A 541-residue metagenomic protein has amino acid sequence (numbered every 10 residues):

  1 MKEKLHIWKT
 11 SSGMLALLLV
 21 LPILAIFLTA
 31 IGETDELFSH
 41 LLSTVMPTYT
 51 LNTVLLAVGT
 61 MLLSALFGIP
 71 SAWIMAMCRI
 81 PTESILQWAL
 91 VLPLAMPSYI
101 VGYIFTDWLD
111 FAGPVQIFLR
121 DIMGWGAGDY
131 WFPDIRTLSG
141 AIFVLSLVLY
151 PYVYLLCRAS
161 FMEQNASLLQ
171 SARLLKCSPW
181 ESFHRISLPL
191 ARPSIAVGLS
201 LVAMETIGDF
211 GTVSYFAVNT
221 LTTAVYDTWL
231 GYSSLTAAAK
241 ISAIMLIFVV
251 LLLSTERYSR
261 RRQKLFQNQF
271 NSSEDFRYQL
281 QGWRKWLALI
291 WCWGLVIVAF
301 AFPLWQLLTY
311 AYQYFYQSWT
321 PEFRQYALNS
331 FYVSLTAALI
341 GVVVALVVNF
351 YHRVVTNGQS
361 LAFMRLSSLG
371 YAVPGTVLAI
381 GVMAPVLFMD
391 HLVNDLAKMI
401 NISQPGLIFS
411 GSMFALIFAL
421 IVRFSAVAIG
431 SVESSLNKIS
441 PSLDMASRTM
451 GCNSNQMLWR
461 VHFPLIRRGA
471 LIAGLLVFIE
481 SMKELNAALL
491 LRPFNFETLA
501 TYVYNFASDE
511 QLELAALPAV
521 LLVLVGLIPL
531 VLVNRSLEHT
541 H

Functional and structural regions predicted by a protein language model:
E3-T34, T44-F161, L190-F210, A238-R257 (+7 more regions): Membrane-water interface segments at the C-terminal ends of transmembrane alpha-helices in multi-pass inner-membrane
E33-Y49, S214-F216, T222-T236, A311-F323 (+1 more regions): Membrane-interface interhelical loops and short amphipathic "cap" helices that link adjacent transmembrane segments
L119, N165-A166, E181, V218-T222 (+3 more regions): Feature of multi-pass inner-membrane transport and sensor proteins that recognizes transmembrane helices together
P151, L169-S171, E181: Internal catalytic domains of large membrane-associated glycosyltransferases
Q164-S167, I439-L443: Short glycine/proline-centered loop/turn elements that form peptide/ligand docking sites
A172-R173, S447: The alpha-helix within a helix-turn-helix
S178, C452-N453: Short coil/turn motifs that cap or connect alpha-helices
I207-Y232, L485-L512: Glycine-rich helix-loop "coupling/hinge" segments at transmembrane-helix boundaries in multipass transporters
